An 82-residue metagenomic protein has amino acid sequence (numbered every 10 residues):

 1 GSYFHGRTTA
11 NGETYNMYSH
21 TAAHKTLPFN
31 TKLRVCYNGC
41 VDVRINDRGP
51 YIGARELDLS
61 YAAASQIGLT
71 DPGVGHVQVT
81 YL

Functional and structural regions predicted by a protein language model:
G1-L82: Secreted/periplasmic proteins
